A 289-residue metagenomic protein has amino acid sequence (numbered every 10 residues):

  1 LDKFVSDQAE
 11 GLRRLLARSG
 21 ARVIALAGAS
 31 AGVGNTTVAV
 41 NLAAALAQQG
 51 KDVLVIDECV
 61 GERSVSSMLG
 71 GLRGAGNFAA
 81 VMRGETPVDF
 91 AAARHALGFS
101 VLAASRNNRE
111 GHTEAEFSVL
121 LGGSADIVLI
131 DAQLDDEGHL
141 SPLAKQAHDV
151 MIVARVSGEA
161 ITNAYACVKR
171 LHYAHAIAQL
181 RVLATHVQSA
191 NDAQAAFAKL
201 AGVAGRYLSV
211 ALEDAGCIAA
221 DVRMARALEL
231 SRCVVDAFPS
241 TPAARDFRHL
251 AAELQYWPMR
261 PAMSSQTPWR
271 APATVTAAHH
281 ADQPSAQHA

Functional and structural regions predicted by a protein language model:
L1-V33, A44-A45, T86-A91: Extreme N-terminal, non-catalytic leader segments that precede Walker-type/kinase nucleotide-binding cores
D2-S6, E229-A289: NTP-binding/hydrolysis catalytic cores, primarily Walker-type P-loop NTPases
G11, L16, Q49, V53-L54 (+2 more regions): Phosphate-binding loop that captures ATP/GTP phosphates
V38: Hydrophobic positions on the alpha1 helix immediately C-terminal to the Walker A/P-loop
V60-E62, P87, R106-N108, S157-E159 (+2 more regions): Conserved nucleotide-binding/hydrolysis micro-motifs of P-loop NTPases
N107-S118: Short glycine-rich substrate-engagement loop in P-loop NTPases that contacts/grips substrate
E116, G123, I127-G216: Conserved catalytic-core segment of NTP-binding enzymes
R206-V235, F247: Beta-strand-loop-alpha "switch" segments that mediate conformational coupling across diverse proteins
